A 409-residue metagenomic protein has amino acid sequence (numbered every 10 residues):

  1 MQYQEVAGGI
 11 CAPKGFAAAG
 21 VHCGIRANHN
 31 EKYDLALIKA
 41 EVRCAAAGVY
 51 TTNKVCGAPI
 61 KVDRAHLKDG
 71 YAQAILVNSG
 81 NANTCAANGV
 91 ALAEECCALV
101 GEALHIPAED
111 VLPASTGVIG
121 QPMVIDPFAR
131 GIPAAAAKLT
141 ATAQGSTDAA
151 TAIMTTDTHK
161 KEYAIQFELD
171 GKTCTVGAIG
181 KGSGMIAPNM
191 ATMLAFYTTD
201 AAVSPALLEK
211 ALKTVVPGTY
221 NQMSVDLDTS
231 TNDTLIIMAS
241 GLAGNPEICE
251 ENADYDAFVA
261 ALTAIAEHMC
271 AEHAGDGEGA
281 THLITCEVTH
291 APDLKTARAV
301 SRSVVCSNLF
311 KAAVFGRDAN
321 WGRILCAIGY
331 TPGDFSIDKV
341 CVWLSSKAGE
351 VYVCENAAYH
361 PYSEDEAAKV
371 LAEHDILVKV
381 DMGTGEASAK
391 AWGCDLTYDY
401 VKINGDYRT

Functional and structural regions predicted by a protein language model:
M1-A91, E95, G101-T409: A structural signal for small-residue-enriched, beta-sheet-centric alpha/beta enzyme cores and oligomeric scaffold folds
